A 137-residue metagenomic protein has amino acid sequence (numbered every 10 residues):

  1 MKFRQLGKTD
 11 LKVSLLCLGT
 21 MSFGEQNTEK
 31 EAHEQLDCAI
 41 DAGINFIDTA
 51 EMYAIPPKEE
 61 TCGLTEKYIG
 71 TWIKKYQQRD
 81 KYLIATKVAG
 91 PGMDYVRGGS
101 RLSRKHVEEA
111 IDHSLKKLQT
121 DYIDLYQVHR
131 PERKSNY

Functional and structural regions predicted by a protein language model:
M1-Y82: N-terminal binding-site loop/beta-alpha segment at the start of enzyme catalytic domains that lines or forms
L18, T49, T86, L125-V128: Conserved beta-strand positions
S22, V88-G90, E132: Short, flexible active-site-adjacent loop segments at beta-strand->alpha-helix junctions, enriched in small/polar
A39, K87, K117: Conserved catalytic core of Hanks-type protein kinase domains
Y53-P57, P91-R97: A short acidic, helix-capping loop that chelates divalent metal ions and anchors anionic groups
D80-G92: A short, structured active-site edge motif that brings together acidic residues
M93-Y137: Glycine/proline-rich, positively charged, aromatic-decorated active-site loop/lid region on the catalytic face
